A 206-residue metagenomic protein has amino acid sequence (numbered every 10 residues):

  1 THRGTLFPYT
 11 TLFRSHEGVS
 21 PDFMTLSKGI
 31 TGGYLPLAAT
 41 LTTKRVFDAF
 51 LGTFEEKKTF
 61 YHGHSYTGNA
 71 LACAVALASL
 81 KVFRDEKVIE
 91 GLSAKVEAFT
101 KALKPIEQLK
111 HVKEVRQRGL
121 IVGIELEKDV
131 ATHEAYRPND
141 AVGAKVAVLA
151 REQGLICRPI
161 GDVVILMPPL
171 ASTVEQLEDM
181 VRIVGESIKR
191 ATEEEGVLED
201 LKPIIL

Functional and structural regions predicted by a protein language model:
T1-T5: Short, exposed "boundary/linker" segments that immediately precede the start of a downstream structural module
P8-L206: Conserved N-terminal phosphate-binding loop of PLP-dependent enzymes in the Aspartate aminotransferase
